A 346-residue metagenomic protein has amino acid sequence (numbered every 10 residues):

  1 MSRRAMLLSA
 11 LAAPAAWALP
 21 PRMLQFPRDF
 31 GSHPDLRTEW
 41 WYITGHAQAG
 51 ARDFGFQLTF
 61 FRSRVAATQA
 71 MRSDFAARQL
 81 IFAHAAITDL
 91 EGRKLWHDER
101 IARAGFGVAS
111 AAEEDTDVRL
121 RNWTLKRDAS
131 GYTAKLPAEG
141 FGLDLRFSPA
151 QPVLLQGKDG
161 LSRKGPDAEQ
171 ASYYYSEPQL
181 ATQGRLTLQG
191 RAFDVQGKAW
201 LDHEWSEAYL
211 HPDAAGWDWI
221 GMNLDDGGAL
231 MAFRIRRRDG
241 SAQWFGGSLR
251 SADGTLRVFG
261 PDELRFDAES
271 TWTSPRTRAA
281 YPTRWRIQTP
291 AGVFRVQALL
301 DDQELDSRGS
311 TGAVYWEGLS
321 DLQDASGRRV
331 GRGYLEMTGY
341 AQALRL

Functional and structural regions predicted by a protein language model:
A5-A18: N-terminal export signals
W17-L346: Structured soluble/peripheral alpha/beta segments that form catalytic or ligand/cofactor-binding pockets
